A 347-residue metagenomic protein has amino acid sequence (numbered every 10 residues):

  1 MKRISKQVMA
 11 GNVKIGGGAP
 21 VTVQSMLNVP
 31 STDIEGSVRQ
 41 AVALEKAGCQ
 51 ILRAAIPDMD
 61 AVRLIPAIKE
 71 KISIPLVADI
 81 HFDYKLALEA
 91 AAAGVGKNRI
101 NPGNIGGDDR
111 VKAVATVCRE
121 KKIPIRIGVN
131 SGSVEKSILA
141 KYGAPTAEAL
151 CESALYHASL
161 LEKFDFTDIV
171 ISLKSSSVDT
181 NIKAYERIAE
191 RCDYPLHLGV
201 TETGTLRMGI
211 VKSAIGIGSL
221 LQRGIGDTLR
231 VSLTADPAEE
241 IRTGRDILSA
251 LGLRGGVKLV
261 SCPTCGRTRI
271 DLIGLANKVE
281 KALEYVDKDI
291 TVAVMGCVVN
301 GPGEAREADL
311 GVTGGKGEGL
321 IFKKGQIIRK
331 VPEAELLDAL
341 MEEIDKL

Functional and structural regions predicted by a protein language model:
M1-M26, R119, K281: N-terminal amphipathic alpha-helix/helix-capping segment at the start of soluble metabolic enzymes
G18-G36, A55, I74-F82, I138-C151 (+1 more regions): Active-site mouth loops of central-metabolism enzymes
V21-L27, L52-A54, L76-I80, N98-I100 (+6 more regions): Hydrophobic faces of well-ordered beta-strands that scaffold small-molecule active sites in alpha/beta enzyme cores
D33-I34, E45-K69, R99-G107, I169-V178: Glycine-rich, proline-tolerant flexible connector loops at the mouths of alpha/beta enzymes
Q50, G94-D108, V200, R223-P237 (+1 more regions): Glycine-rich phosphate-binding active-site loops on the catalytic face of alpha/beta enzymes
M59-I80, A113-I125, Y185-L196, V279-K281: Alpha-helix-loop-beta-strand connector modules within alpha/beta enzyme cores
K85-R126: Hydrophobic or amphipathic alpha-helical targeting/insertion segments
V129-N130, I138-E284: Catalytic alpha/beta core domains of metabolic enzymes, predominantly
